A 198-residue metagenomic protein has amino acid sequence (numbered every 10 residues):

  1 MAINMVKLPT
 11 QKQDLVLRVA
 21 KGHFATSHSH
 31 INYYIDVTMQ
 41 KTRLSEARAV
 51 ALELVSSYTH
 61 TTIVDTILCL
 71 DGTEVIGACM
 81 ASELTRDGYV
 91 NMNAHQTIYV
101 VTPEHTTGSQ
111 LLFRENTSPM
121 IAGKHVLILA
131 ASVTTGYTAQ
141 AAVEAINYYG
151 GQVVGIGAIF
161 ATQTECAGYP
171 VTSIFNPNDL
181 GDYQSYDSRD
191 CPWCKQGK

Functional and structural regions predicted by a protein language model:
M1-I63: Active-site-facing substrate-recognition patch
A2-K7, Q11, A141-K198: PRPP-dependent phosphoribosyltransferase catalytic core
S56, S82, R86, E144 (+1 more regions): Short, well-ordered alpha-helices that flank and scaffold nucleotide-derived cofactor binding pockets
Y58-H60, E115-M120, S188: Short amphipathic alpha-helix with an adjacent loop that forms part of the alpha/beta core around
T61-T73: Short glycine-rich phosphate-binding loop at a beta-alpha junction
V64-D65, K124, V154: Conserved acidic residues
C69, I128-L129: Hydrophobic Val/Ile/Leu positions in short beta-strands of Rossmann-like dinucleotide-binding domains
E74-L127, T135-Y137: Short, glycine/charge-rich flexible loops or terminal/linker lids adjacent to PRPP-binding catalytic cores
